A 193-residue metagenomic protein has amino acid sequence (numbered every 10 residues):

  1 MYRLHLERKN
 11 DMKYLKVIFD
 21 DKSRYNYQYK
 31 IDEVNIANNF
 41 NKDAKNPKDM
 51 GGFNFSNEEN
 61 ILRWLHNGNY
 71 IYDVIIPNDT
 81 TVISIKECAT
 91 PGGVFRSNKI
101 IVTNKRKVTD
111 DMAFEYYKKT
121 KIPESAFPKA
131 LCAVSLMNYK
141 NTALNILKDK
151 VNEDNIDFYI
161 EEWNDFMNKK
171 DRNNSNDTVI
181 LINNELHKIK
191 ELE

Functional and structural regions predicted by a protein language model:
Y2-M50, H66, L186-E193: ADP-ribose/NAD+-binding catalytic cleft of ART/PARP-like enzymes
K16, G93, I101-V108, M112-A113 (+3 more regions): Intrinsically disordered, low-complexity repeat segments enriched in small/polar residues
V17-S23, V74-D79, L136-N138: Short, flexible beta-strand-to-coil junctions
N39-V108: ADP-ribosyltransferase catalytic core
E87-K148: Active-site-proximal loop/hinge segments that shape catalytic or ion-binding/gating pockets
L147-E193: Charged, long alpha-helical assembly modules
